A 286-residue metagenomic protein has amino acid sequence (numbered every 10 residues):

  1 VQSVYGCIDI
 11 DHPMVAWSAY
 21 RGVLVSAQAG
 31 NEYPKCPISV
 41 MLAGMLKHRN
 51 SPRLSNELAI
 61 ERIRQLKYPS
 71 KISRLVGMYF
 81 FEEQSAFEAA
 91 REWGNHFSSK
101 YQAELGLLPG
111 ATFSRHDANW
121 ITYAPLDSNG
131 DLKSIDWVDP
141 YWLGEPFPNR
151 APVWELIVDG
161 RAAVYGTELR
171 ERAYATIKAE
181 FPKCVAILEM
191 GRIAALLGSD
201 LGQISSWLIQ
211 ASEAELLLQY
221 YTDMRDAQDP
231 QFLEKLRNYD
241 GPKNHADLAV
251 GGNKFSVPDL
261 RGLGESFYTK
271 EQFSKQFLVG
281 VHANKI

Functional and structural regions predicted by a protein language model:
V1, C7-I8: N-terminal, charge-rich interaction modules
S3, H12-M41, W93-G94, L108-I286: Conserved NAD+-utilizing ADP-ribose enzyme module
G30-Q65: Aromatic- and Gly/Pro-rich amphipathic surface segment
R53-W142: ADP-ribosyltransferase catalytic core
